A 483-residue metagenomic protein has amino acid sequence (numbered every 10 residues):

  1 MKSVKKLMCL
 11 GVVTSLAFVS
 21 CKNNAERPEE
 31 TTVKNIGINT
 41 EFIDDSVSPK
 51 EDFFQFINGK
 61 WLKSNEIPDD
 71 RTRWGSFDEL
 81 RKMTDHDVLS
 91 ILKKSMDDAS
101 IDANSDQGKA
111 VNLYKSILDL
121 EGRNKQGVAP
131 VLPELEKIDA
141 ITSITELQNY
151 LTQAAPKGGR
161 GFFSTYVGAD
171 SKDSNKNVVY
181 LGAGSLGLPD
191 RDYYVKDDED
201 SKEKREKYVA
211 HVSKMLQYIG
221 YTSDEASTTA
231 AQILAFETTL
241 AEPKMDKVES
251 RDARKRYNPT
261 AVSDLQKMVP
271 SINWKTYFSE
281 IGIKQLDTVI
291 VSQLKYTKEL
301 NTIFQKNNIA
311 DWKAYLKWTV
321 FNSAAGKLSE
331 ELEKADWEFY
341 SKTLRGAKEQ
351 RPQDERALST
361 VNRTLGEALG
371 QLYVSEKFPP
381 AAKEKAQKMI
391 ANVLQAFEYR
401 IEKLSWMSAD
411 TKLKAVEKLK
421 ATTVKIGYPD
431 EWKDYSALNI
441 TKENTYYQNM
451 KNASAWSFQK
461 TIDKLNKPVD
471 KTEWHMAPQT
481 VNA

Functional and structural regions predicted by a protein language model:
M1-M8: Bacterial N-terminal signal peptides that target proteins for export
M8, M268-S271, I290, L294 (+3 more regions): Intrinsically disordered, low-complexity linker/terminal regions across diverse proteins
A17-S20: C-terminal motif of bacterial Sec signal peptides marking the signal peptidase cleavage site
K22-T31: Bacterial Sec signal peptide processing site at the extreme N-terminus
T31-T32, S48-E51, F56-L118, G122: Active-site-surrounding "flap" and adjacent substrate/cofactor-binding loops of secreted or lumenal enzymes, prototyped
W61-S64, G159, L188, T239-E249 (+3 more regions): Secretory-pathway/luminal and periplasmic proteins that interact with or process carbohydrate-rich
S95-K388: Noncatalytic, helix-rich "gating/capping" subdomain that lines the substrate-entry/channel surface of large enzyme
